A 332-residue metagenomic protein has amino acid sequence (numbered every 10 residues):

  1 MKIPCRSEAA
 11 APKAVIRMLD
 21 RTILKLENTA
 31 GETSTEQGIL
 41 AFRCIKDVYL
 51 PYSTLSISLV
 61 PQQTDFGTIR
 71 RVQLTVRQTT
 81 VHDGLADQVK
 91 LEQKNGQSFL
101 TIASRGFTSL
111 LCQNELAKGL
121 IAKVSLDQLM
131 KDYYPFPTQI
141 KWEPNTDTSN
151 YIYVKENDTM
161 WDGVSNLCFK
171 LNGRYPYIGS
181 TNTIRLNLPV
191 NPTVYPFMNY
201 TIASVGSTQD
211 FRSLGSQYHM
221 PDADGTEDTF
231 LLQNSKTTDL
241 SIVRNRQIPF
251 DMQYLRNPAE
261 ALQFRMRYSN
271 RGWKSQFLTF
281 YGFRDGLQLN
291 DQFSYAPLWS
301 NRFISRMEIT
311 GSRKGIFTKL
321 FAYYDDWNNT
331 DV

Functional and structural regions predicted by a protein language model:
M1-I39: Polar/acidic, low-complexity leader/linker segments enriched in S/T/G and N/D
K2-S7, I16, S165, L188-V332: Acidic, small/polar-enriched beta strand-loop surface segments
A9, Q97-F99, A103-S109, K141-G215: Short beta-strand-centered interaction patches in the first periplasmic/extracellular domains of large envelope
L24, T68-Q78, L289-L298: Short conserved beta-strand and strand-loop elements enriched in small hydrophobics with frequent Asp/Gly
L40, C44-P61, Q97-S109, G272-Y281 (+2 more regions): Oligomerization/assembly interface segments of phage tail-like spikes and tubes
V60-Q139, N328: Surface-exposed cap/loop segments at beta↔alpha junctions
P61-D65, N145, Y281-G286: Short, surface-exposed secondary-structure edge patches
I121-P137, E156-K170, P221: Polar, S/T/G-rich
